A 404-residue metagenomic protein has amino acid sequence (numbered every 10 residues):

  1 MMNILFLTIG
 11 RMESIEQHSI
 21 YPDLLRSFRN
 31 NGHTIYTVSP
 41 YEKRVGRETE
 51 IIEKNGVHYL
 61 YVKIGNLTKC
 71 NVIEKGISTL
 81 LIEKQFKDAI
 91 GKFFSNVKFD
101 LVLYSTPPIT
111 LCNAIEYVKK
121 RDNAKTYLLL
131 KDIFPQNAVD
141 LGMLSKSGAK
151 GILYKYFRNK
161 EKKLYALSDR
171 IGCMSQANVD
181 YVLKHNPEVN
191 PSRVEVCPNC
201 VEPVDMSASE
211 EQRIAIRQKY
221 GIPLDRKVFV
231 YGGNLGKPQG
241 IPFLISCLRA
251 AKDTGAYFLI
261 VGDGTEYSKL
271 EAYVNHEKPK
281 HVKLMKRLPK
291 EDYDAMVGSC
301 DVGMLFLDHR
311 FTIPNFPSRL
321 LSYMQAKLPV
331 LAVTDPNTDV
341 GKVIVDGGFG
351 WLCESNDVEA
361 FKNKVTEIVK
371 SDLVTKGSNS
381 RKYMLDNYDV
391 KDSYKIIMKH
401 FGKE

Functional and structural regions predicted by a protein language model:
M1-H58, R249-A251: N-terminal subdomain of nucleotide-sugar transferases
I15, Q239, P289-G298, G303-M324 (+1 more regions): Nucleotide-sugar-dependent
E50, S207-I222: A short helix/loop element that forms part of the nucleotide-sugar donor recognition site in Leloir-type
N113, Y117-R121, G151-C173: Membrane-proximal helix-turn-helix segments that form the acceptor-binding/catalytic region of lipid-linked
A177, C197-C200: Carbohydrate-associated surface elements
Q218, A360, V374-N387: A short, well-ordered alpha-helix in the C-terminal region of glycosyltransferases
P223-Q239, I245-L248: Conserved donor-binding/catalytic core segment of Leloir-type glycosyltransferases
G255-G262, Y267-D294: Nucleotide-activated donor-binding/catalytic signature segment of Leloir-type glycosyltransferases, i.e., the conserved
